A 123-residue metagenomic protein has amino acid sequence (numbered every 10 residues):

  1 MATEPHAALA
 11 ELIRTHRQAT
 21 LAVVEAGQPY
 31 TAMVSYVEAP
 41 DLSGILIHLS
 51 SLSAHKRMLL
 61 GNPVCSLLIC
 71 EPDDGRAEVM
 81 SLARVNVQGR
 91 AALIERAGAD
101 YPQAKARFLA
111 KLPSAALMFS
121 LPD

Functional and structural regions predicted by a protein language model:
M1-D123: Binding-site signature for planar aromatic cofactors or substrates
